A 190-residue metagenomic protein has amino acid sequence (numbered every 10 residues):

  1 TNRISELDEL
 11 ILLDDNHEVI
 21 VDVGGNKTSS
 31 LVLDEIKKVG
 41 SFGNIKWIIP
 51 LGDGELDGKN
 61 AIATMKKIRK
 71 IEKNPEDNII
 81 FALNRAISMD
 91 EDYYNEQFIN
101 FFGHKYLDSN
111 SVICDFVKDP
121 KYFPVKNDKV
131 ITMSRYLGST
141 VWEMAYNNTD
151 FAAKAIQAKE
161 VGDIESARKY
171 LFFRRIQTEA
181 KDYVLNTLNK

Functional and structural regions predicted by a protein language model:
T1-L13, H17-E18: Walker A/P-loop NTP-binding active-site region of P-loop NTPases, recognizing the glycine-rich GxxxxGKT/S
L12-N16, D34-G43, M65-K73, I99-G103: Short, surface-exposed basic-aromatic patches at helix termini and helix-loop junctions that form
D14-L33: Switch II (G3) loop of P-loop NTPases
V21, W47-I49, F81-L83: Structural beta-sheet core signal
G24-T28, N44-I62: Conserved Switch II/interswitch segment of TRAFAC-class P-loop GTPases
V32, N60-A61, Y93-Y94: Residues at alpha-helix caps and immediate loop-helix transition turns in enzyme cores, especially N- and C-cap
K37-S41, E55-D90: Conserved C-terminal guanine-recognition region of P-loop GTPase G domains, centered on the G4
N78-I80, R85-K190: C-terminal lobe/tail of nucleotide-utilizing enzymes
